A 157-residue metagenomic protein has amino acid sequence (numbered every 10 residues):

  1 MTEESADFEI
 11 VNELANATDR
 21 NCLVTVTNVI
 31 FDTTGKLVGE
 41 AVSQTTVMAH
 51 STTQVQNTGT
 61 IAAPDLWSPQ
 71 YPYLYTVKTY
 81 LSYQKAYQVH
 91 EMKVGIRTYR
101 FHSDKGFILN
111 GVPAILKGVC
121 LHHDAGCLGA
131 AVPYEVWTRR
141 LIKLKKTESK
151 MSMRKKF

Functional and structural regions predicted by a protein language model:
M1-K156: Secreted/periplasmic carbohydrate-active enzymes, especially glycoside hydrolases
